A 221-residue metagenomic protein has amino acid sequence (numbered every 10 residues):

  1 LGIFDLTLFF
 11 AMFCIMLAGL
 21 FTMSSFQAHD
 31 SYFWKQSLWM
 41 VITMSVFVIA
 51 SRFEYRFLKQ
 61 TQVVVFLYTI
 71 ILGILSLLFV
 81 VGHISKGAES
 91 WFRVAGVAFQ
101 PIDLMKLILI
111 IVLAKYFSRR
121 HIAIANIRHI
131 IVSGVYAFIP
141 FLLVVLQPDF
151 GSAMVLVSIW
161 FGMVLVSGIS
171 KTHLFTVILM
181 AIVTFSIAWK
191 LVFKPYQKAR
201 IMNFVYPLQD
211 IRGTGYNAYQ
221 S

Functional and structural regions predicted by a protein language model:
L1-F10, C14-Q147: Membrane-helix boundary/helix-loop-helix interface segments in multi-pass membrane proteins
F26, G134-M163, K190-K198: Helix-loop-helix junctions and helix-breaking kinks within/between transmembrane helices of multi-pass membrane
E54, M105, L109, L113 (+6 more regions): Helical mechanochemical/support elements of P-loop NTPase systems and associated helical scaffolds
I74, Y136, I159, M180-A181: Transmembrane alpha-helical core residues of multi-pass small-molecule transporters, especially secondary transporters
G82-W91, F175-S221: Hydrophobic, glycine- and aromatic-enriched re-entrant/interface helices and adjoining loop segments
F117, M154-H173: Interfacial segments of multi-pass membrane proteins
R120, V145, M163-L165, A188-W189 (+1 more regions): Flexible, glycine/proline-enriched loop segments at strand-loop-helix junctions that form or flank small-ligand binding
R128-S133, L156, V177, F204: Alpha-helical transmembrane segments of multi-pass membrane proteins, especially transporters and channels
